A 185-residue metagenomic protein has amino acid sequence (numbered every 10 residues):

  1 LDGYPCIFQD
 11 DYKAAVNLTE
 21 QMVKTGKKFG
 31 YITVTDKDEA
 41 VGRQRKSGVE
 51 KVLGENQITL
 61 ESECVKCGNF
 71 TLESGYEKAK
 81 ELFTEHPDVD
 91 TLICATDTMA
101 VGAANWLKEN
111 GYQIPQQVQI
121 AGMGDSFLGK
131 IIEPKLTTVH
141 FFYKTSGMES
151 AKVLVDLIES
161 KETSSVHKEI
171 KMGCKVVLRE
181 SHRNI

Functional and structural regions predicted by a protein language model:
G3, D10, A14, T25 (+2 more regions): Flexible loop/turn connectors
Y4-C6, I32: Surface-exposed cleft-lining segments at the edges of enzyme active sites
C6-D10, V41-Q44: Alpha-helix N-cap and loop-to-helix initiation/capping positions
N17, Q21, Q44-K51, S74-E81 (+3 more regions): Alpha-helical elements of Rossmann-like donor-binding domains used by nucleotide-donor carbohydrate transfer enzymes
L18-I58, E63, V166-R183: An alpha-beta-alpha
T33, V41, C67, A95 (+1 more regions): Small/polar loops that bind or transfer phosphate-bearing groups
D38-E39, T71-L72, A100: Alpha-helix N-cap/loop-to-helix initiation residues
C64-E73: Short beta->alpha junction loops
